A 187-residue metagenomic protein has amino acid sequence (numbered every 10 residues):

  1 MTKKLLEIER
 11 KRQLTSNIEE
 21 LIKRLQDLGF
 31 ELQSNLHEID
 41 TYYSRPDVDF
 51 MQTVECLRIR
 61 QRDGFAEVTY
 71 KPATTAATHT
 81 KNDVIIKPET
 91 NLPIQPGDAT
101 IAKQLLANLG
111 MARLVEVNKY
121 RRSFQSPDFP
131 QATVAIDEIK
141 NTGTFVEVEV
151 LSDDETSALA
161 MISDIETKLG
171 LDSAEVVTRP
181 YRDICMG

Functional and structural regions predicted by a protein language model:
T2-L6, Q13-H37, D49-M51, R58-S126 (+1 more regions): Charged surface patches that recognize polyanionic ligands
K11-Q13, C56-R60, T69-A73, V134-I139 (+3 more regions): A structural feature that tracks compact, well-ordered secondary-structure segments with a strong bias toward
N17-R24, S152, T156, S163: Glyoxalase I/VOC metalloenzyme domain signal
E38-R45: A cross-kingdom feature marking solvent-exposed beta-strand/loop segments within repeated, beta-rich binding/scaffold
D40, R121, Y181: Positions that flank functional sites
V48-C56, D183-G187: Short, low-order "capping/linker" segments at domain edges
L109-V146, V150-S152: Conserved, surface-exposed functional patches that form binding/active-site neighborhoods
E155-R179: Mixed-charge, glycine-accented linear interaction segment located at domain edges/termini
